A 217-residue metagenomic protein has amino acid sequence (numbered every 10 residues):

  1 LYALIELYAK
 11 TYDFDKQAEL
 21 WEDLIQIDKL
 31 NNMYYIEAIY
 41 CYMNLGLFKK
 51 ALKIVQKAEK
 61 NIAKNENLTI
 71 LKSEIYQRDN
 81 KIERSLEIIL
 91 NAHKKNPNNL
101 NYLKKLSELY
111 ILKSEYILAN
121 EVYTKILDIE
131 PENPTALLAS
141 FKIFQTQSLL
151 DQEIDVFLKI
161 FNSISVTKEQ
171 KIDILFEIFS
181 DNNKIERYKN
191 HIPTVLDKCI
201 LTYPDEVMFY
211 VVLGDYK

Functional and structural regions predicted by a protein language model:
L1-K217: Alpha-solenoid helical repeat scaffolds
